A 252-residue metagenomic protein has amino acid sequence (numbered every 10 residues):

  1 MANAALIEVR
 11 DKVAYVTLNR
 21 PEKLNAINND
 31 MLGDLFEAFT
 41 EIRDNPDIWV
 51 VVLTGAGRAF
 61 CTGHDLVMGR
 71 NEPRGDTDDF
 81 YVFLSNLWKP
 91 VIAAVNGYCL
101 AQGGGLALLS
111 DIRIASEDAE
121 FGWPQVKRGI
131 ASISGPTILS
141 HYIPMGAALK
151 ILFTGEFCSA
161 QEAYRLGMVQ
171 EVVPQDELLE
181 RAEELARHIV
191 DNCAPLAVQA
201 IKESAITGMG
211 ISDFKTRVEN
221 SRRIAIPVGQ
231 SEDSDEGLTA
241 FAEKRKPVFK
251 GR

Functional and structural regions predicted by a protein language model:
M1-A56: Conserved CoA-thioester-binding segment of acyl-CoA-metabolizing enzymes
A2, T239-R252: Terminal low-complexity tails and localization/encapsulation signals of metabolic enzymes
D47, T54-L87, C99, K127-R128 (+1 more regions): Glycine- (often His-adjacent) and acidic-residue-rich active-site loop that binds/positions the CoA thioester
T77, P136, M145-A148, P195-I201 (+2 more regions): A general structural signal for well-ordered alpha-helical segments in protein cores
F80-W88, A94, L100-L152, R181-L185: CoA-thioester-processing core
I114-A119, V169-E219, E232, V248-R252: C-terminal long alpha-helix characteristic of the crotonase
G155-E162: Acidic, divalent-metal-coordinating active-site segment for phosphoryl/phosphodiester hydrolysis, typified by short
